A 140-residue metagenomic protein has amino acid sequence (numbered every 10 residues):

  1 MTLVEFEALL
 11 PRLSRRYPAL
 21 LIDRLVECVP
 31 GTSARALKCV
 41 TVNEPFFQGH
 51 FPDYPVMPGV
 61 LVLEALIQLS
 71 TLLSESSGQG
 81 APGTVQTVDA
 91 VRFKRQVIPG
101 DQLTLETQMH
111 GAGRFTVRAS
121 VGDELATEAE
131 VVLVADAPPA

Functional and structural regions predicted by a protein language model:
M1-L3, I67-T104, A126, L133-V134: Hydrophobic beta-strand-centered segment that forms part of the acyl-chain substrate-binding groove
T2-V26: Flexible, low-complexity linker/boundary loops enriched in proline and small hydrophobic residues that flank enzymatic
V4, A8, R35, T41-V42 (+4 more regions): Residue-level signal for pocket-adjacent positions within structured domains
Y17-L21, D89, D101-L105, G113: Short beta-strand or tight-loop elements that sit immediately N-terminal to catalytic metal-binding acidic residues
Y17-M57: Catalytic strand-loop segment that frames the active site of acyl-thioester-processing enzymes
D23, P30-G31, Q96-P99, Q108-A140: HotDog/MaoC-like acyl-thioester-processing domains
K38, E106-M109: Short, hydrophobic/aromatic-enriched beta-strand segments in well-ordered soluble domains
F47-L72, Q86: Compact, glycine-rich, soluble single-domain proteins
